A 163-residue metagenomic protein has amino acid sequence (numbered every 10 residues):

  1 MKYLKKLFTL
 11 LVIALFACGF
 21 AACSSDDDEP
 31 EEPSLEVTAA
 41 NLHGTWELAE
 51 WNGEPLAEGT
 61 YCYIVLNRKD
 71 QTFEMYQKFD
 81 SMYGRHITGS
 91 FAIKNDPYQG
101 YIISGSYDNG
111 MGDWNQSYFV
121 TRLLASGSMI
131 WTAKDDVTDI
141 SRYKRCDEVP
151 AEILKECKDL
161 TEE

Functional and structural regions predicted by a protein language model:
M1-A22: Sec-dependent bacterial lipoprotein signal peptides
F16-N41, C146-E163: Bacterial Sec-dependent N-terminal signal peptides
N41-E47, D70-E74, P97-S104, A125-I130: Short, hydrophobic/aromatic-rich segments at coil-to-beta transitions
G44-Q71, S104-W114: Short, solvent-exposed loop/hinge segments that bridge or flank secondary-structure elements
W51, Y76-D80, D96, S106 (+2 more regions): Surface loops and adjacent helix of pleckstrin homology
L56-I102: N-terminal glycine/threonine-rich, aromatic-flanked beta-hairpin/loop signature
G100-E163: Beta-sheet ligand-binding and adhesion/scaffold domains
